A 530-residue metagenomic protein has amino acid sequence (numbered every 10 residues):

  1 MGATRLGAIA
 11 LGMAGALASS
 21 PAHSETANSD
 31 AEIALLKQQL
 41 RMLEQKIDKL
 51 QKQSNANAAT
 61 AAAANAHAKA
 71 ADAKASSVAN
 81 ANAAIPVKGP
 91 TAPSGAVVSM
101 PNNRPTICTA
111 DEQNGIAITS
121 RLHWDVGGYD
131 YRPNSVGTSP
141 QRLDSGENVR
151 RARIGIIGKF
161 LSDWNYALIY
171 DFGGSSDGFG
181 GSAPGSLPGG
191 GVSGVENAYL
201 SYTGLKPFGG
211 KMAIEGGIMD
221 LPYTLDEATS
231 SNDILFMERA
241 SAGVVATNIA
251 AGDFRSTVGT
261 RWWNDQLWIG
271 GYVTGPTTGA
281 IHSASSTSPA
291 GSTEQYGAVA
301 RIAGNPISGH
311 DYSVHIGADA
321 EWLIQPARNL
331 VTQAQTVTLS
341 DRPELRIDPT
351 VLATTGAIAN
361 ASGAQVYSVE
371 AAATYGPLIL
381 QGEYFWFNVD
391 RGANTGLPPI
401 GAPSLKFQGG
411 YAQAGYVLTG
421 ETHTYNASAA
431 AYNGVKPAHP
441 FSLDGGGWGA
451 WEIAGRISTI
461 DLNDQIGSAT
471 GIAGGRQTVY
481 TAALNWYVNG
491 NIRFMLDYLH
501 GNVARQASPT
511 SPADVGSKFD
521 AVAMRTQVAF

Functional and structural regions predicted by a protein language model:
M1-H23: Gram-negative bacterial Sec-dependent N-terminal signal peptides
G7, G89, V97-V98, N148 (+4 more regions): Short hydrophobic/aromatic segments of transmembrane alpha-helices and their interfaces
M13, S20-H123, D130-S135, T203 (+3 more regions): N-terminal periplasmic/intermembrane-space "pro-region" immediately following the signal or transit peptide
D30, Q53, T60, H67 (+8 more regions): Residue-level detection of beta-strand scaffold positions
V97, G259, E370: Short, surface-exposed charged micro-motifs
M100-P326, F407-G446, A450-Q465: Outer membrane beta-barrel
Q141, G185-P188, Y202, A320 (+1 more regions): Outer-membrane beta-barrel pore domains
